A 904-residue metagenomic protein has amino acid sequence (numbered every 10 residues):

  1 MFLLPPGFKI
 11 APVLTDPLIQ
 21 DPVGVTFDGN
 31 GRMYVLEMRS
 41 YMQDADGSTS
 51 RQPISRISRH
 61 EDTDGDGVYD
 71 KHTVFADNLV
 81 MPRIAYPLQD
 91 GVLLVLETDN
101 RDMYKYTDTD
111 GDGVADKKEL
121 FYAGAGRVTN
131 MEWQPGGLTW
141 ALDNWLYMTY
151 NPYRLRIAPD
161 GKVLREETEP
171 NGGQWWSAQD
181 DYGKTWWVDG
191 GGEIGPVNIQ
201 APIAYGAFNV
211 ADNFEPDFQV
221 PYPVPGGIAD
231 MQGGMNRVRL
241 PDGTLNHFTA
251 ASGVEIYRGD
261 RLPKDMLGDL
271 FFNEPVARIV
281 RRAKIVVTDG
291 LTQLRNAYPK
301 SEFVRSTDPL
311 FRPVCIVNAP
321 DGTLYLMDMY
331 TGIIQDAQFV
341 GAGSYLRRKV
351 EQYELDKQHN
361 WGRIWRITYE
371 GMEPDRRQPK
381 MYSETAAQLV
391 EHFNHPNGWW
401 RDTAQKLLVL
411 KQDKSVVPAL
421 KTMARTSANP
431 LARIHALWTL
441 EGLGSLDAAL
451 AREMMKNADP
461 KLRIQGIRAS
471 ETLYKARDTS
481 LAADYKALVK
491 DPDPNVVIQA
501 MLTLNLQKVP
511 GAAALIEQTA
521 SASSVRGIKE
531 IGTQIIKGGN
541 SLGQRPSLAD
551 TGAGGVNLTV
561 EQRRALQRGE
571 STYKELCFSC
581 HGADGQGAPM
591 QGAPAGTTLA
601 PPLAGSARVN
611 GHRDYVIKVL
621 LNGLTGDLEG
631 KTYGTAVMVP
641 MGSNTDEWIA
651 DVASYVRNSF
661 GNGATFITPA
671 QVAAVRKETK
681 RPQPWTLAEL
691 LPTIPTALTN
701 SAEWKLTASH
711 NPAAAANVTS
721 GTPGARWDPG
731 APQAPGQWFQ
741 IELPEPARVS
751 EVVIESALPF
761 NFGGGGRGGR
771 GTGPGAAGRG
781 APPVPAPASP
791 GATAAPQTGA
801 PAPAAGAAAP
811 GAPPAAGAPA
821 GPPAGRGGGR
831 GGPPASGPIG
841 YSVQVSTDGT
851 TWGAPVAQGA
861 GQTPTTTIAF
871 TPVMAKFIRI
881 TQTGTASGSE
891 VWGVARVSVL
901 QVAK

Functional and structural regions predicted by a protein language model:
M1-Q388, W399, V409: Beta-propeller domains with acidic blade repeats across secreted/periplasmic ectodomains and cytosolic WD/CNH propellers
I316, M327, I364, G569-D584 (+2 more regions): The canonical Cys-X-X-Cys-His
R348, T426, G585-D646: Gly/Gly-Pro-rich "capping" loops immediately C-terminal to redox-active cysteine motifs in periplasmic/lumenal
R376-P379, W399-Q412, L431-S445, L450-K456 (+5 more regions): Structural detector for internal amphipathic alpha-helices that build alpha-solenoid repeat scaffolds
A387, P546-K574, Q586-G592: Electrostatic cytochrome c docking/interface patches
P396-N397, A428-N429, A458-D459, P492-D493 (+2 more regions): Short inter-helical turns and helix N-cap capping residues of alpha-solenoid HEAT/ARM repeat scaffolds
Q544-R564, Y633-E703, G765-P782, P787-G791 (+4 more regions): Flexible coil segments in periplasmic/lumen-exposed cytochrome c-class electron-transfer proteins
T722-G811, A816-P855, A860-K904: Aromatic, loop-rich ligand-recognition surfaces of beta-strand-rich domains
